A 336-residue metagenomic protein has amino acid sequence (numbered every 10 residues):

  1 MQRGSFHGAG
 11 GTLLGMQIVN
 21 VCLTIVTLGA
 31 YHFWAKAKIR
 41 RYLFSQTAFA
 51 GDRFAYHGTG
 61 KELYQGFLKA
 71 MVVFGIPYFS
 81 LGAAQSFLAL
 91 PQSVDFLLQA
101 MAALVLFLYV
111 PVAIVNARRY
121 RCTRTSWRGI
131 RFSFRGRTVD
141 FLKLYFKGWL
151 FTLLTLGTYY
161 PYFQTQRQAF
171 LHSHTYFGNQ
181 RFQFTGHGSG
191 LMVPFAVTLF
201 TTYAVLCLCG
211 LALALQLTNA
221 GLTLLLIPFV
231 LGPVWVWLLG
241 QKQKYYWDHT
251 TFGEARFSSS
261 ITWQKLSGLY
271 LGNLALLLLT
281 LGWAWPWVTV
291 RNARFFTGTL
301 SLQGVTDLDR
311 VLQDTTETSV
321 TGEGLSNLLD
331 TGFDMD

Functional and structural regions predicted by a protein language model:
I18-K38, Y145-Q166, L271-R291: Hydrophobic, aromatic-rich membrane-embedded alpha-helical segments
L23, L63-G82, A102-A113, K147-T155 (+1 more regions): Hydrophobic alpha-helical transmembrane segments of multi-pass integral membrane proteins
Y31-F44, Y109-R121, Y159-T175, V236-D248: Membrane-water interface of transmembrane alpha-helices
L43-H57, R121-V139, A169-L191, K244-L266 (+1 more regions): Juxtamembrane inter-helical linkers in multi-pass membrane proteins
P77-L106, A204-W235, L239, T289 (+3 more regions): Membrane-helix interface segments in multi-pass membrane proteins
A89-L98, R118-K147: Membrane-interface helix-loop-helix junctions at boundaries between adjacent transmembrane segments
D140-L142, F146-K147, Q183-L199, T262-G272 (+1 more regions): Membrane-water interface at loop-to-transmembrane-helix junctions
F229-D336: Intrinsically disordered cytosolic tails
